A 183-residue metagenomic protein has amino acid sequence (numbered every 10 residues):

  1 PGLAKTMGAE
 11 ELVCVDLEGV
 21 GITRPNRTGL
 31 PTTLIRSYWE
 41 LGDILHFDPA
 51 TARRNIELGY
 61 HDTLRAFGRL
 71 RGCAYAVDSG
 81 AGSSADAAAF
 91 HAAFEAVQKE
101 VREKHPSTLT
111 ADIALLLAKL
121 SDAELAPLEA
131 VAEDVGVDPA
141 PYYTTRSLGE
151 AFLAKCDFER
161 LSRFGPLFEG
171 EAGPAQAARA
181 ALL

Functional and structural regions predicted by a protein language model:
P1-L183: Patatin-like phospholipase
